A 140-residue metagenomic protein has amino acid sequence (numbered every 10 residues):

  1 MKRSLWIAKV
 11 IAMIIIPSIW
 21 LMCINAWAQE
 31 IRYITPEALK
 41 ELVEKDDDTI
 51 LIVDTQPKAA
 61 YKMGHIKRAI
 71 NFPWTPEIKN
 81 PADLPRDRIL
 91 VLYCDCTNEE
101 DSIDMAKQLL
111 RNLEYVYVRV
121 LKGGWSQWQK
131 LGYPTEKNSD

Functional and structural regions predicted by a protein language model:
K2-I34, I50, K62-I89, N98-D140: Rhodanese-like catalytic fold shared by cysteine-dependent sulfurtransferases and DSP/PTP-type phosphatases
E37-D47: A short acidic-Thr-Gly-centered motif at the start of a beta-strand
I52-D54: Structural scaffold elements adjacent to functional motifs in cytosolic proteins
P57-K58, D95-T97: Solvent-exposed coil/turn segments that connect beta secondary-structure elements in extracytoplasmic/periplasmic
